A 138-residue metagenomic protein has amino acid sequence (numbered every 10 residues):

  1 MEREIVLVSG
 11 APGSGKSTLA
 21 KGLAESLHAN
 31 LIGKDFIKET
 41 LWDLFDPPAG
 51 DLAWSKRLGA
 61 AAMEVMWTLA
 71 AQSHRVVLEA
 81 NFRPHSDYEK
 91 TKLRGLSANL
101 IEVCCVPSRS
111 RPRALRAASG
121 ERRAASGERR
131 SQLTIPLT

Functional and structural regions predicted by a protein language model:
I5: Walker A (P-loop) ATP-phosphate-binding motif of ABC ATPase nucleotide-binding domains
V8: Hydrophobic anchor at the beta1->P-loop junction of P-loop NTPases
P12: The conserved Walker
G15: Conserved glycine(s) of the Walker
T18-A71: Conserved substrate/cofactor phosphate-moiety recognition/catalytic segment in nucleotide-dependent phosphotransferases
P48-L52, R94-L96, S119-R123: Short, hinge-like loop/turn segments at secondary-structure boundaries
R57-N99: Glycine-rich phosphate-binding loop used to anchor ATP phosphates in small-molecule kinases, encompassing both
A98-T138: A glycine- and Lys/Arg-enriched "phosphate-lid" helix/loop adjacent to the NTP-binding pocket of small-molecule kinases
